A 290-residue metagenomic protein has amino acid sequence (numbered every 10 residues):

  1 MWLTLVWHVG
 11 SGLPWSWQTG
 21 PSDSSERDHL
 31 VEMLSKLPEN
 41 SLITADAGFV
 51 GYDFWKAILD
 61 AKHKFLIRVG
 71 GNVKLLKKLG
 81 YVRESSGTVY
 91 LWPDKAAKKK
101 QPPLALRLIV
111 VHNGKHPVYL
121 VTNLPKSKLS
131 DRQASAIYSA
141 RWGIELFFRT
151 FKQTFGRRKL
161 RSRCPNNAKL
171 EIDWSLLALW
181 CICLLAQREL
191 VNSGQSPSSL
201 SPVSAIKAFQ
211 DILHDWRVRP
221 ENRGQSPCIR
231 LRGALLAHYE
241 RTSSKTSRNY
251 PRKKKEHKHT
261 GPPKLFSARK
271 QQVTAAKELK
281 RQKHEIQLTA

Functional and structural regions predicted by a protein language model:
M1-A290: Single, function-defining residue in the core of a domain
